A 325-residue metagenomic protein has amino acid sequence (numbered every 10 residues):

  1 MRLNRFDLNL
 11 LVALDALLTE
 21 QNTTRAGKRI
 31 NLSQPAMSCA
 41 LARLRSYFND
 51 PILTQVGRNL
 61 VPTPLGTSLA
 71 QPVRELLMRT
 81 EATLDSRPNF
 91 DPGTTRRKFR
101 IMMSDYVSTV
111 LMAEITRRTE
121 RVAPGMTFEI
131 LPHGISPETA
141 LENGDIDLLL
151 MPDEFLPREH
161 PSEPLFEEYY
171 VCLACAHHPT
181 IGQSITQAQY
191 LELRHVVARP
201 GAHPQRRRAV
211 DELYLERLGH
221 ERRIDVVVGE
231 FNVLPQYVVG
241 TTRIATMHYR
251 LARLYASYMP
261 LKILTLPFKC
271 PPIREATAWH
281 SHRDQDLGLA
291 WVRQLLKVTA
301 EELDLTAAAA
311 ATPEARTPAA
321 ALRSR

Functional and structural regions predicted by a protein language model:
D15-S33: Short helix-boundary/capping micro-motifs
R45-T67: A short LG(V/I)-centered, amphipathic sequence patch enriched for acidic residue(s) preceding the LG motif
Y47-F48, L69-D91: Alpha-helical linker/hinge and terminal dimerization helices associated with HTH transcriptional regulators
P92, E159-V196, L289-A290: Flexible hinge/capping segments at coil-to-helix
R96-L156, V228: Central regulatory/effector-binding core of bacterial HTH transcription factors
L111, Q187, L261-A308: A late-sequence structural motif
G134-P137, E142-I146, G201-I263: Hydrophobic hinge/microswitch elements
P152, G182-I185, L193-L218, Q285-L289 (+2 more regions): Secondary-structure junction motif
